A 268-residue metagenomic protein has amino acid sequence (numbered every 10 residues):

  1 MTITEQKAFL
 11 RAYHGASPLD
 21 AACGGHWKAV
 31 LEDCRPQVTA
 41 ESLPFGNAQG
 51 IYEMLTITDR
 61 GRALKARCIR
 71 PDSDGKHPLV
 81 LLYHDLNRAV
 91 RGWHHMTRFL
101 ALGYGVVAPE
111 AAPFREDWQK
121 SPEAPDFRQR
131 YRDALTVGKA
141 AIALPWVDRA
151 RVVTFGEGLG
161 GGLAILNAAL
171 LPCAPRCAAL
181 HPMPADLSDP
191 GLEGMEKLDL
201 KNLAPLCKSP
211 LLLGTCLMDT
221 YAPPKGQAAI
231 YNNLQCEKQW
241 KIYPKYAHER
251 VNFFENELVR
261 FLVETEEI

Functional and structural regions predicted by a protein language model:
M1-G50: N-terminal targeting or regulatory segments adjacent to alpha/beta-hydrolase or S9 domains
E32-D74: N-terminal cap/lid segment of alpha/beta-hydrolase-fold proteins
H77, Y83-R88: Active-site glycine-rich loops that stabilize anionic/oxyanionic intermediates across multiple enzyme folds
R91, M96-R132, S188-G191: Cap/lid segment of the alpha/beta-hydrolase catalytic domain
L135-E193: Primarily recognizes the serine-hydrolase "nucleophile elbow" in alpha/beta-hydrolase and SGNH/GDSL folds
S188-P244, R250: The feature captures the conserved acid-bearing segment of alpha/beta-hydrolase catalytic domains
F253-I268: Catalytic active-site module of serine/aspartate enzymes centered on a nucleophile-bearing elbow/loop
